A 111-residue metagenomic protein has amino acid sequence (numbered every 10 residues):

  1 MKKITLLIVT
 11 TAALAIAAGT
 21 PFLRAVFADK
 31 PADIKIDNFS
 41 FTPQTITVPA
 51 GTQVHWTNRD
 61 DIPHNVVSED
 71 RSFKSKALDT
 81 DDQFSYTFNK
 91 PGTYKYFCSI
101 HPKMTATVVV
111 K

Functional and structural regions predicted by a protein language model:
K2-V9, A15-K111: Extracytoplasmic copper-binding redox domains, predominantly the cupredoxin/blue-copper superfamily
